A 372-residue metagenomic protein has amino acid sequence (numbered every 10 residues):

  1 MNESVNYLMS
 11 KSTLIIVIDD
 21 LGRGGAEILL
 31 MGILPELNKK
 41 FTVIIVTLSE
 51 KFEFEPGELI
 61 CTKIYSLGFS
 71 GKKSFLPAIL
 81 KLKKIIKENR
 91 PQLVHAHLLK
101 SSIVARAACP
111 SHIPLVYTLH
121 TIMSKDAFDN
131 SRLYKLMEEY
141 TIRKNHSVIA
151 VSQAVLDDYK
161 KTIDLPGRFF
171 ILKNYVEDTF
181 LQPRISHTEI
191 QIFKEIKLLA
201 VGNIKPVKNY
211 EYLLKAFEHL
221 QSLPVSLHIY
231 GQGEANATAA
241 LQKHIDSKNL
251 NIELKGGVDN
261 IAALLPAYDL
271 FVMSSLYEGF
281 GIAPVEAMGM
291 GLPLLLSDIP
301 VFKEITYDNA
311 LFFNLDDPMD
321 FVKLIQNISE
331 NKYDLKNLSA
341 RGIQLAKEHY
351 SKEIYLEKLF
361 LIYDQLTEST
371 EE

Functional and structural regions predicted by a protein language model:
I16-P77, V155, K160, F169-I171 (+1 more regions): N-terminal strand-loop element at the rim of the active site of nucleotide-sugar-dependent glycosyltransferases
G24-G32, I196, A200-H219, M319 (+2 more regions): A conserved mid-protein helix/loop that constitutes part of the nucleotide-sugar donor-binding site
V46-F52, V176, V201, S226-A239: Glycosyltransferase donor-sugar binding loop
G71-K73, K160-K161, R168-K194: Acidic anion/phosphate-binding donor-loop and adjacent secondary structure in glycosyltransferase catalytic cores
A96-S102, L119: Short His-centered aromatic/hydrophobic patch
G257, L276: Aromatic "clamp/platform" in nucleotide-sugar-dependent glycosyltransferases that forms part of the donor/acceptor
L296, L311-M319, N327-Y333: Conserved acidic donor-binding segment of nucleotide-sugar-dependent glycosyltransferases
D320, N327, D334-L361: A short, well-ordered alpha-helix in the C-terminal region of glycosyltransferases
